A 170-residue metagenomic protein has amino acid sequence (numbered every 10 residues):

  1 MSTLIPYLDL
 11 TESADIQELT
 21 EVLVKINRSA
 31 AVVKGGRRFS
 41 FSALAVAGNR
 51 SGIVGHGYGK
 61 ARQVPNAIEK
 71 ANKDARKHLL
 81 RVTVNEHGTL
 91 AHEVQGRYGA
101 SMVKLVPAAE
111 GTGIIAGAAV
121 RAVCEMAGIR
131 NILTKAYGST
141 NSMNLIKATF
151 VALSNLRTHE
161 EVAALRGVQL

Functional and structural regions predicted by a protein language model:
M1-L170: Ribosome-associated RNA-binding proteins
